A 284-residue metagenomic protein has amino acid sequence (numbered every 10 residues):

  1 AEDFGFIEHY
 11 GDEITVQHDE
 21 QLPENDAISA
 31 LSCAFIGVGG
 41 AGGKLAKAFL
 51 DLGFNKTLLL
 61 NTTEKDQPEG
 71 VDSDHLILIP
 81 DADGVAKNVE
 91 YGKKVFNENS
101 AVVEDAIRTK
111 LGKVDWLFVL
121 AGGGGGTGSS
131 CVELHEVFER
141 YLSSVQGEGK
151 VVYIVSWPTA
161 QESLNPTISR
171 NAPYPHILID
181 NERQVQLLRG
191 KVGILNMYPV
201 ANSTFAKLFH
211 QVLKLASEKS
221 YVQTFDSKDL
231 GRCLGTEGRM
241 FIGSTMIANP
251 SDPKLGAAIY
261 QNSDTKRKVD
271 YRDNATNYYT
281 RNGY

Functional and structural regions predicted by a protein language model:
A1-Y284: Tubulin/FtsZ superfamily GTPase core signature
